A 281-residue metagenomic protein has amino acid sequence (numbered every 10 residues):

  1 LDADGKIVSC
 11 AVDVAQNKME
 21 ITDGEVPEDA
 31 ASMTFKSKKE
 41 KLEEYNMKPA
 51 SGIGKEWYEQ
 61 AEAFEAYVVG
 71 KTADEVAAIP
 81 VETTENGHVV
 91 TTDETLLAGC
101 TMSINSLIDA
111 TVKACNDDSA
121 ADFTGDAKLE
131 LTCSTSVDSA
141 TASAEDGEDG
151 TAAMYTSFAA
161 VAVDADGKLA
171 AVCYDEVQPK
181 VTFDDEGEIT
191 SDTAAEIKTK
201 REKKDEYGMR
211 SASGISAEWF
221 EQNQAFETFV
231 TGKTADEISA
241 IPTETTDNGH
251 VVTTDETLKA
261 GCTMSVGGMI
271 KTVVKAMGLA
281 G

Functional and structural regions predicted by a protein language model:
L1-G281: Active-site- and interface-proximal helix/loop "cap" or "latch" segments in soluble metabolic and energy-transducing
